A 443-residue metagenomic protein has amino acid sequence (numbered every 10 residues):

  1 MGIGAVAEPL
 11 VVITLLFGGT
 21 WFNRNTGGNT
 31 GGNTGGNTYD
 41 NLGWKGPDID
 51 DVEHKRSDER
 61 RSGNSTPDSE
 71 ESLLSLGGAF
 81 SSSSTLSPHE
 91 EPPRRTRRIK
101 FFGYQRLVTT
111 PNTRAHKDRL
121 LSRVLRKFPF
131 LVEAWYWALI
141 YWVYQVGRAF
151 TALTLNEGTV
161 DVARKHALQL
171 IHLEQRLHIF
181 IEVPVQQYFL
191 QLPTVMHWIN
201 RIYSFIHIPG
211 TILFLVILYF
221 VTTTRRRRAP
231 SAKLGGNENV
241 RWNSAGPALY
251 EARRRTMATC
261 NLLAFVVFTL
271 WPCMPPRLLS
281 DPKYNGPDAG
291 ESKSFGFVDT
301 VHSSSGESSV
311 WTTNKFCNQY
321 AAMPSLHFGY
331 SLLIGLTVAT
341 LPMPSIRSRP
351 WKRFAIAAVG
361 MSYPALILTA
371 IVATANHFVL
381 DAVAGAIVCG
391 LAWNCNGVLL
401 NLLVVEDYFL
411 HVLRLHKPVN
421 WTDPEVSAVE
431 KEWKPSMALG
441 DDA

Functional and structural regions predicted by a protein language model:
G4, L10-F214, K233-G236: N-terminal transmembrane-helix/juxtamembrane module of multi-pass inner/ER membrane proteins
G18-R24, L218-R225, V338-S345, C395-N396: Structural signal for the C-terminal ends of transmembrane alpha-helices and the immediately following loop
I140, Y144, R148, L263-F268 (+2 more regions): Alpha-helical transmembrane segments of multipass membrane proteins
G147, H207, R253, H327 (+1 more regions): Divalent metal-coordination and catalytic microenvironments
I202-V216, L326-T337: Hydrophobic alpha-helical transmembrane segments
L213-L270, P276-P287: Interfacial segments of alpha-helical transmembrane regions
T269-P344, L413-A443: Membrane-interfacial catalytic/cofactor-binding modules of polytopic membrane enzymes
S303-R414: Membrane-embedded catalytic cores of phosphoryl/pyrophosphoryl-handling enzymes
